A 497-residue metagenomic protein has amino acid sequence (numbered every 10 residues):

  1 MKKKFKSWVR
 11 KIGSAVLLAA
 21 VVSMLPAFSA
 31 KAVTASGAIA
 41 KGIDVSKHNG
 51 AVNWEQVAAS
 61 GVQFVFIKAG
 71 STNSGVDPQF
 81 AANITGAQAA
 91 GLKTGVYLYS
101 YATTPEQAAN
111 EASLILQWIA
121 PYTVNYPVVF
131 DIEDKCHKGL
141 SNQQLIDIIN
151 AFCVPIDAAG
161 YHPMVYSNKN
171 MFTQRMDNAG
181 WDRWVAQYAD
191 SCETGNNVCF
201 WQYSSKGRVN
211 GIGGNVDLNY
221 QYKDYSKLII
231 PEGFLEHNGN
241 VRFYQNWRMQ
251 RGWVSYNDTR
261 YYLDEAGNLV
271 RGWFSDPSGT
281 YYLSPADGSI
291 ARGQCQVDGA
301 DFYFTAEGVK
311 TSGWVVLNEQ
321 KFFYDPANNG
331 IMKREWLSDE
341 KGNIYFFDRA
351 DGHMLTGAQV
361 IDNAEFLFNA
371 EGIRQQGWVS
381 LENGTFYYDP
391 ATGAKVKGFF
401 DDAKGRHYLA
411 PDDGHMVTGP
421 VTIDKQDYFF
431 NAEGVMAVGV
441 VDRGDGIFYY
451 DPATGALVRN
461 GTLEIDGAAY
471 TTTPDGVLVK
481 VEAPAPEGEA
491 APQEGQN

Functional and structural regions predicted by a protein language model:
K4-V16: Bacterial N-terminal signal peptides that target proteins for export
A15-M24: Bacterial N-terminal signal peptides
S23-G37, N497: Sec-dependent signal peptide cleavage junction
V33-A51, E55, A59, D177-P231: Functionally critical loop-and-helix segments that line ligand-binding/catalytic clefts of soluble enzyme domains
T34-A151, D157-G160: Substrate-binding cleft of extracellular glycoside hydrolase catalytic domains
T94, H162-M164, R183: Hydrophobic anchor at the start of a short beta-strand that flanks the dinucleotide cofactor-binding loop
G160-T173: Aromatic-lined carbohydrate-recognition surfaces of secreted/lumenal glycan-active proteins
I230-N497: Extracellular adhesion/carbohydrate-binding repeat motifs centered on closely spaced tryptophans
